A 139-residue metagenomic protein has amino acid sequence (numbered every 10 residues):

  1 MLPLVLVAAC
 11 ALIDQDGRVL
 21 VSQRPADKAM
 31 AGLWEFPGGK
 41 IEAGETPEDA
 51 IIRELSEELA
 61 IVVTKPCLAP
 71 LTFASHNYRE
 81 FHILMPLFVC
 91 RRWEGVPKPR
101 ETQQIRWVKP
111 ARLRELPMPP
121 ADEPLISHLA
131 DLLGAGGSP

Functional and structural regions predicted by a protein language model:
M1-V19, K40, F73: Conserved N-terminal beta-strand and adjoining loop/helix that marks the start of the Nudix/MutT-like hydrolase domain
V5, D14, T72-V96, R106 (+1 more regions): Active-site-adjacent beta-strand/loop module that shapes the phosphate/pyrophosphate-binding cleft
R18-E57: Conserved Nudix-box catalytic region and its N-terminal flanking loop in Nudix hydrolases and closely related
V62-T72: A short coil-to-beta-strand element that immediately follows conserved catalytic motifs
L87-V89, P97-L129: NUDIX/MutT-family hydrolases
A130-P139: Generic C-terminal helix-cap and adjacent flexible tail
